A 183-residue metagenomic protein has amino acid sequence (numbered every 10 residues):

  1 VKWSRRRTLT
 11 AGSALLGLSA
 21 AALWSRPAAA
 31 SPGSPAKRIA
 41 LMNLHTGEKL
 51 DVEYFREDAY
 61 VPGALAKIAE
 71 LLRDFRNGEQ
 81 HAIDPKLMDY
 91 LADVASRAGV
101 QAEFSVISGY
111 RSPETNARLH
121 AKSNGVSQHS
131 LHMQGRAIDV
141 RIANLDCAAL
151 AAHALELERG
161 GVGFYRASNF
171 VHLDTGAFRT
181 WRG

Functional and structural regions predicted by a protein language model:
V1-S19: N-terminal secretory signal peptides and thylakoid transit peptides that target proteins across membranes
A22-V52: C-terminal segment of N-terminal export signals and the immediately downstream linker at the start of the mature
A36-A40, K49-L71: N-terminal intrinsically disordered, low-complexity segments enriched in P/E/S/T
K37-M42, K122-G183: Catalytic cores and adjacent binding grooves of peptidoglycan-active enzymes
Y60-S105: Active-site acidic/histidine clusters and adjacent loop/turn architecture that either coordinate catalytic ions
M88-A92, N116, C147, A151: Extracytoplasmic/secreted envelope proteins and their assembly/folding machinery, especially bacterial periplasmic
V94-A98, A102, E114, N144 (+1 more regions): Sec/Tat-exported extracytoplasmic proteins
E103-A117: Acidic helix-start/capping segments at beta-turn-to-alpha-helix junctions
